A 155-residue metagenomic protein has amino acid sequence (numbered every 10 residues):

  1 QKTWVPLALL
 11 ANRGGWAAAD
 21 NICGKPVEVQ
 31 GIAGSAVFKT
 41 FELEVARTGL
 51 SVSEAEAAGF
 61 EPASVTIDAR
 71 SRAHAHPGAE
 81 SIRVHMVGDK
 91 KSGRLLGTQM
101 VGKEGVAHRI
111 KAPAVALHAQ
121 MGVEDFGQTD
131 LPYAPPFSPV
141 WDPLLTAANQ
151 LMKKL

Functional and structural regions predicted by a protein language model:
Q1-L50, F137-L155: A conserved FAD-binding loop/helix module that cradles the flavin
E44, T48, A57-L155: Flexible, glycine-rich terminal cap/loop adjacent to redox cofactors in electron-transfer oxidoreductases
